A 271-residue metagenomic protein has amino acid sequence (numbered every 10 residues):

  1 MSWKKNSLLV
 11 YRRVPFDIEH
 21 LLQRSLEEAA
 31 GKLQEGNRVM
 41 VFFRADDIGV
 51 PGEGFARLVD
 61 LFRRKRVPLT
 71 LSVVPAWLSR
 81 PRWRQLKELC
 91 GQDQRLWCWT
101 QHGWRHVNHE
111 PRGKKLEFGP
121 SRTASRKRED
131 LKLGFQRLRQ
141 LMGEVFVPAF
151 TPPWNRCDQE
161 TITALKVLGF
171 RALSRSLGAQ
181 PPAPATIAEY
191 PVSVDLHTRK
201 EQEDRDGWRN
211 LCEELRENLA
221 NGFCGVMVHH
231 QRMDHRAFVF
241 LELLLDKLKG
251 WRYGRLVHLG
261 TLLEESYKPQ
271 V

Functional and structural regions predicted by a protein language model:
L8-C98, F146-V147, V226: Active-site beta->alpha N-cap acidic-glycine motif
D17-L22, H109-Q140, A164, Q180-L219 (+1 more regions): Alpha-helical scaffold elements lining the catalytic groove of polysaccharide deacetylases
L22-G36, A172-L173, H230-V271: C-terminal domain-boundary segment and adjacent tail
R24-E28, E53-L58, P81-Q92, Q159-E160 (+2 more regions): Alpha-helical scaffolding within the catalytic cores of extracellular/periplasmic polymer-degrading hydrolases
V41, A45-V50, S193-G260: Catalytic grooves of carbohydrate-active enzymes
R44-D46, T70-V74, T100-H102, F150-P153 (+4 more regions): A cross-family glycoside hydrolase active-site/sugar-binding cleft signature
D46-G54, V73-Q85, T151-E160, P181 (+2 more regions): Acidic-and-aromatic substrate-binding clefts and catalytic sites of carbohydrate-active enzymes
P68-T163, V194-L196: Metal-dependent polysaccharide deacetylase catalytic core of the NodB/CE4 family, i.e., the active-site-bearing domain
